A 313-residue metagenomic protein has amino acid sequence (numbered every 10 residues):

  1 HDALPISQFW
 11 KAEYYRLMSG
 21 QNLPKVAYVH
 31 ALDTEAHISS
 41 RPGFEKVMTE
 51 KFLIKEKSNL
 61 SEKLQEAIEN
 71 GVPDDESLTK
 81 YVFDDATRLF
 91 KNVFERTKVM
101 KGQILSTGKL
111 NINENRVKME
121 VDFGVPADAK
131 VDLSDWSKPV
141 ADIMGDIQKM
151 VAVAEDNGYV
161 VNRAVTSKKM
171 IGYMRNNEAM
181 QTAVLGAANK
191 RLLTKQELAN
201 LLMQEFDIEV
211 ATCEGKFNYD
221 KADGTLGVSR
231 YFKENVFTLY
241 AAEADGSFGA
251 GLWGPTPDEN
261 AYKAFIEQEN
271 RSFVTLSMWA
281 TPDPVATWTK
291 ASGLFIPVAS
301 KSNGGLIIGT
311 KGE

Functional and structural regions predicted by a protein language model:
D2-L4: Short, small-residue-biased leader/transition segments that mark boundaries at the very start of proteins
F9-K11, R163-S167, T212: A structural signal for short, well-ordered beta-strand segments and their strand-loop junctions that often border
Y14-S77: N-terminal accessory alpha/beta regions
L23-P24, A31, E120-K138: Charged, low-complexity intrinsically disordered segments
S39, K138-P139: Extended, non-catalytic structural segments that build the interaction scaffolds of large macromolecular assemblies
T49-V125, D142-I147, V151-M170, V285-G293: Long, contiguous amphipathic alpha-helices that act as assembly "spine/axial" helices in icosahedral shell and virion
G145-E205: Ordered core of a single globular domain
Q181, G186-E313: Sequence/fold signature of self-assembling virion shell proteins
